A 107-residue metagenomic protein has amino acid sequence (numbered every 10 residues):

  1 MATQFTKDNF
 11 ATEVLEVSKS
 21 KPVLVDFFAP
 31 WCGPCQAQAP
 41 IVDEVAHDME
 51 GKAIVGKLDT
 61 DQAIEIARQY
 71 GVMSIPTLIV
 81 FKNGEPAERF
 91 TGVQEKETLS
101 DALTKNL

Functional and structural regions predicted by a protein language model:
Q4-V23: A short beta-strand-turn-helix
T6, F28, G56: Conserved Rossmann-like nucleotide-binding pocket used by diverse enzymes that bind dinucleotide cofactors
N9, D59-D61: Conserved acidic residues
K19-P22, A39-L58: Conserved helix-turn-beta segment immediately C-terminal to the redox Cys motif in thioredoxin-like folds
K21, F28-W31, S74: Short pre-active-site segment immediately N-terminal to redox-active cysteine/selenocysteine motifs in thiol-based
F27-I41: Conserved redox-active cysteine motifs that mediate thiol-disulfide chemistry, especially di-cysteine Cys-X(1-2)-Cys
I64, Y70-I79: Structural micro-motif
S74, K82-L107: Non-catalytic, surface beta->alpha helical segment in thiol-disulfide oxidoreductase systems
